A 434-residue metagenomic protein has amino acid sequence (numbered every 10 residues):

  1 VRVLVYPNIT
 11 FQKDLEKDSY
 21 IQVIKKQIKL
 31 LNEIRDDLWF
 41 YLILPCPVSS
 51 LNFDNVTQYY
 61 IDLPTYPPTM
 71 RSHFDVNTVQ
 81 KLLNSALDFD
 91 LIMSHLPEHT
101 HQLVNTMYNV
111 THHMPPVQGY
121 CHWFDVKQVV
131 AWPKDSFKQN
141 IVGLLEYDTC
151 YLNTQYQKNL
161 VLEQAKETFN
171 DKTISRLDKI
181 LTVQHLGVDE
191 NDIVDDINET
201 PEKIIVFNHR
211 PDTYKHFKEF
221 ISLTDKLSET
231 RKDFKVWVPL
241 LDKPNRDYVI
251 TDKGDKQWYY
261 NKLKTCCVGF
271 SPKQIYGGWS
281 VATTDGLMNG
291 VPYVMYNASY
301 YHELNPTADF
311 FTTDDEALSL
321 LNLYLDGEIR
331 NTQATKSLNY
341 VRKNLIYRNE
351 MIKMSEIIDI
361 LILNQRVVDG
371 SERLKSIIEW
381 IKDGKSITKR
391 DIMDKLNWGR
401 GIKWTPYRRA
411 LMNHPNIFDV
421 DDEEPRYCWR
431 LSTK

Functional and structural regions predicted by a protein language model:
V1-S49, D225-S228: N-terminal subdomain of nucleotide-sugar transferases
R2-Y6, Y151, D196-K215, I221-T224: Conserved donor-binding/catalytic core segment of Leloir-type glycosyltransferases
Q22, E328-D359, L363: A charged, aromatic-enriched C-terminal amphipathic alpha-helix characteristic of glycosyltransferases across folds
L91-M93, T106-P133, L144, T149-Y151: Active-site proximal beta-strand in glycosyltransferases
S94-T100: Short His-centered aromatic/hydrophobic patch
E146-D178: A short, active-site helix/loop in glycosyltransferases that binds the activated sugar's phosphate group
Y156-Q157, R176-I193, D242-P244: Short beta-strand->alpha-helix junction loop in the catalytic core of nucleotide-activated group-transfer enzymes
N261-G278, V291: Acidic donor-binding loop of glycosyltransferase active sites
